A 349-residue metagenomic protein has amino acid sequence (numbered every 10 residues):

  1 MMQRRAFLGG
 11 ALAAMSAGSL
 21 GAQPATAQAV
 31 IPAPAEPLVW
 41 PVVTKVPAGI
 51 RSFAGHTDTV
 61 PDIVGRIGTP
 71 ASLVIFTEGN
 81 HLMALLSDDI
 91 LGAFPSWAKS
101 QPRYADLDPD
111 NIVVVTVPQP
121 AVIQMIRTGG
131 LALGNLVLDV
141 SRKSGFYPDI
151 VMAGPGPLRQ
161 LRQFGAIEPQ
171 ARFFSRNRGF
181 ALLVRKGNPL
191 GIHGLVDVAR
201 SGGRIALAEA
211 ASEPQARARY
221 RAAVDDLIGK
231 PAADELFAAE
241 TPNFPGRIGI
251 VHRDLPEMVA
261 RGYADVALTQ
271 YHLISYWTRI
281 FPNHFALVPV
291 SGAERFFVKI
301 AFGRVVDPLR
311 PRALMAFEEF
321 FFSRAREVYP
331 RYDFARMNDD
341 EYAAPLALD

Functional and structural regions predicted by a protein language model:
M1, R5, L20-P34: C-terminal segment of N-terminal export signals and the immediately downstream linker at the start of the mature
M1-M15: N-terminal secretory signal peptides and thylakoid transit peptides that target proteins across membranes
A29-G156: Early extracytoplasmic/lumenal segment of secretory-pathway proteins
I50-V60, P155-A223: A conserved helix-loop-strand patch within extracytoplasmic ligand-binding domains of the periplasmic binding
G92-R103, F173, L195-G249: Ligand-binding cleft/hinge of the Venus flytrap
M152-Q163, E257-A286: A ligand-binding cleft/hinge motif common to bilobed small-molecule-binding domains
F174-G179, F281-E318, D339-L346: Periplasmic-binding protein-like
A208, F320-Y342: Periplasmic-binding protein-like
